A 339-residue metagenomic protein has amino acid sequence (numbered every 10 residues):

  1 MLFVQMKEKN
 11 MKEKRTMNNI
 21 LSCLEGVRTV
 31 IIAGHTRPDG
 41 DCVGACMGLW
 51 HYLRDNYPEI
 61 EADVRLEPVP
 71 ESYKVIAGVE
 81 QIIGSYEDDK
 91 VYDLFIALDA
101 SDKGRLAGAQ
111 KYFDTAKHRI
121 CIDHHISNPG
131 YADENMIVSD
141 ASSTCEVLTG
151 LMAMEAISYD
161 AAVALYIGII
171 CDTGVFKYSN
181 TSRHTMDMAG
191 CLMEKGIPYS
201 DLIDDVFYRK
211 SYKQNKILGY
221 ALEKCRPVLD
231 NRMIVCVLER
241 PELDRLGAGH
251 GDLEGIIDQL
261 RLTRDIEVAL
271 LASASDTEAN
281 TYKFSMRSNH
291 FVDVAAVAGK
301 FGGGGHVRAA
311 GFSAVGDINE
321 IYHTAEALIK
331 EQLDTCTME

Functional and structural regions predicted by a protein language model:
M1-M11: N-terminal amphipathic/basic-hydrophobic helices that include classical n-h-c signal peptides and signal-anchor
K12-T36, G44-K74, D88-L94, C171-F301 (+1 more regions): Hydrophobic helix-and-loop "lid/oligomerization" segment in the mid-to-C-terminal part of catalytic domains
G40-C42, A100, H124, T173: Generic detector of well-ordered alpha-helical packing
G40-C46, K103-A107: Short glycine/serine/threonine-rich phosphate/pyrophosphate-binding segments that cradle anionic phosphate groups
A77-E134: Active-site cofactor/cluster-binding pocket
E87-K90, K111-D114, N128-P129, I157-Y159 (+3 more regions): Solvent-exposed alpha-helices and their adjacent loops that cap or buttress functional pockets in soluble metabolic
R119-C121, N135-I137, M233-V235, L271: Conserved beta-strand scaffold positions in the cores of enzyme catalytic domains, especially in NTP/NDP-utilizing
I122-A189: Short alpha-helices
